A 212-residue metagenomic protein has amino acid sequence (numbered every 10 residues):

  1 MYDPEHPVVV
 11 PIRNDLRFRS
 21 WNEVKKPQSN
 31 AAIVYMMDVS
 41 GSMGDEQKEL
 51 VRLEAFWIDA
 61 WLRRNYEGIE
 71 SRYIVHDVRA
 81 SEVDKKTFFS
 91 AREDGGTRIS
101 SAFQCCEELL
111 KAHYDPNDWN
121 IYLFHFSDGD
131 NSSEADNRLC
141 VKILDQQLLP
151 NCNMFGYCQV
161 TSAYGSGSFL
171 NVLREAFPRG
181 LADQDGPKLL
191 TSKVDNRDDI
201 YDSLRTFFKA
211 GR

Functional and structural regions predicted by a protein language model:
M1-N30: Negatively charged sequence features
S20, E93-R98, S133, N137: Extended, composition-driven regions rather than compact fold-specific motifs
E23-F89, G95, A102-C106, W119-F124 (+2 more regions): Von Willebrand factor
K48-E49, E134-R138, G167: Conserved strand-to-helix beginnings and helix N-cap segments that scaffold or border functional pockets
L50-E54, A102-C105, L139-I143, V172 (+1 more regions): Alpha-helical scaffold elements adjacent to nucleotide-binding pockets in ATP/GTP-utilizing enzyme cores
L62-Y66, K111-P116, G180-A182: Alpha-helix termini
Q104-M154: Exposed acidic/Ser/Thr-rich ligand/metal-binding surfaces
K142-R212: Von Willebrand factor type A / integrin I
